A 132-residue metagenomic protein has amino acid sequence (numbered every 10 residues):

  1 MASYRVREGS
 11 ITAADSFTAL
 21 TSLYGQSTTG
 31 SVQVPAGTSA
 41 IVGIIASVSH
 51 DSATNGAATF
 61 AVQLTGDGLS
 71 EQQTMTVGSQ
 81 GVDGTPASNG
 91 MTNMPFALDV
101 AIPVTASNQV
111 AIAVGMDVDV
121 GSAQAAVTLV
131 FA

Functional and structural regions predicted by a protein language model:
M1-A19, T29-T38, I44-S47, G115-A132: C-terminal interaction-tip segments
I11-S27, G37, S79-N93, T105-S107: Solvent-exposed, conformationally flexible loop/turn segments
Q26-G30, M94-D99, A125-A126: Short structured motifs
V32, L64, I102: Short, exposed beta-strand/loop patches in secreted or surface proteins that constitute
G43-I45, A61, A97, Q109-A113 (+1 more regions): Beta-strand secondary-structure signal
S49-L98: Terminal beta-strand-rich extracellular "head" domains that mediate receptor/glycan or other ligand binding
T54-A58, A106, G121-A123: Short loop/turn segments at connectors of secondary-structure elements within structured domains
A101-V118: Noncatalytic modules at the cell exterior or secretory-pathway interfaces, chiefly beta-strand-rich lectin/adhesion
